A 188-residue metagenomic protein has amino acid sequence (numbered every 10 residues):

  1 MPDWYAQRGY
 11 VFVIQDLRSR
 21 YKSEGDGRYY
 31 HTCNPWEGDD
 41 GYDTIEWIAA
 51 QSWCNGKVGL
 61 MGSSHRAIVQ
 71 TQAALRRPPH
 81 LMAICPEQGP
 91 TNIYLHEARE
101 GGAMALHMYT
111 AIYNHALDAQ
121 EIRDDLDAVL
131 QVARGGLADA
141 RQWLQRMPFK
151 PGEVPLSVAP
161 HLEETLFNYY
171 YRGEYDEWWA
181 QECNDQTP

Functional and structural regions predicted by a protein language model:
M1-A49, A105: Cap/lid segment of the alpha/beta-hydrolase catalytic domain
M1-P2, Q7, L75-P188: Accessory cap/linker subdomain of secreted extracellular hydrolases
S23, S64-H65, Q88: Catalytic nucleophile serine of serine hydrolases, specifically the conserved "nucleophile elbow" pentapeptide
D26-P35, V58, I112-E121: The substrate-binding groove and active-site-proximal loops of carbohydrate-active enzymes, especially glycoside
Y42-W47, Q51-W53, T71-Q72, E97-A98 (+1 more regions): Tryptophan-centric aromatic hotspots in well-structured domains and transmembrane helices
S52-H65: Alpha/beta-hydrolase fold nucleophile elbow
H65-P78: Short glycine-enriched nucleophile-adjacent loop and the immediately C-terminal alpha-helix near the catalytic center
